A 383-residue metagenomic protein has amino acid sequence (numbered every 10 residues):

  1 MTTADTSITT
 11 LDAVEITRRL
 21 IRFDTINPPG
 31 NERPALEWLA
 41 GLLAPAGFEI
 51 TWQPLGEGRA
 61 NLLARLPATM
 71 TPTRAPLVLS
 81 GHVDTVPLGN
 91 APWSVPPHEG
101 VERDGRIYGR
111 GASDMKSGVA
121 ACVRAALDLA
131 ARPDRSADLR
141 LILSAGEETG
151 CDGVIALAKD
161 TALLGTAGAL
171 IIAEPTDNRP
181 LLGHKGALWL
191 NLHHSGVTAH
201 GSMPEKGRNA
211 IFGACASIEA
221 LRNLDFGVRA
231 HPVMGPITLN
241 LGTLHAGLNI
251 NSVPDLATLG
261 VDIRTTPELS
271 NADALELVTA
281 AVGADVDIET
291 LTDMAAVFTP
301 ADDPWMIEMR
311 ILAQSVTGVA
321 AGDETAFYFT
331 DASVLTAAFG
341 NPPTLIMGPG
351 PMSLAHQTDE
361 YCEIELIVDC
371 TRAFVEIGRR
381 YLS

Functional and structural regions predicted by a protein language model:
M1-T2, I8, P54, L182 (+1 more regions): Metal-dependent amide/peptide-bond hydrolase catalytic core, centered on the "pita-bread" metallohydrolase fold
T2-R110, L129-R135, P351: Acidic/His- and Gly-rich active-site-bordering loop/insert found across diverse amide/peptide-bond hydrolases
T51, V78, R140-I142, D287: A structural signal for isolated positions on well-ordered beta-strands in alpha/beta enzyme cores
S80-G81, I142-S144, I171-E174, H193-S195 (+1 more regions): Short beta-strand segments
L88-R103, A167, L182-H193: Acidic-glycine-rich active-site phosphate/pyrophosphate-binding loop
G105-A121, H200: Glycine/serine-rich anion-binding loops at beta->alpha junctions that coordinate negatively charged ligand groups
M115-W189, S383: Acidic/histidine-rich catalytic neighborhood of metal-dependent amide-processing enzymes
